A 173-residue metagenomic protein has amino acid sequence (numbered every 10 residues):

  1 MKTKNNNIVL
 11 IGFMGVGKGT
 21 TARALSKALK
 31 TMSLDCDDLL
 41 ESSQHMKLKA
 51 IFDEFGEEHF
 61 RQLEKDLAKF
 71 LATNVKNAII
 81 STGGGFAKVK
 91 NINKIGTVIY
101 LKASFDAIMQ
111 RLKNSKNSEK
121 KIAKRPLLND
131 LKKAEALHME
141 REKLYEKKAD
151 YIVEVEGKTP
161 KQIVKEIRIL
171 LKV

Functional and structural regions predicted by a protein language model:
M1-N5, A28, M139-V173: NTP-dependent small-molecule kinase module
L10: Hydrophobic anchor at the beta1->P-loop junction of P-loop NTPases
F13: P-loop (Walker A) phosphate-binding loop of NTP-binding proteins
G19: Walker A/P-loop
D35-N93: ATP-dependent small-molecule kinase phosphotransfer cores that center on conserved nucleotide phosphate-binding segments
G84-A87, S104-D106, K158: Short glycine-rich anion-binding loops that position phosphate/pyrophosphate groups of nucleotides and phosphorylated
T97-E142: A glycine- and Lys/Arg-enriched "phosphate-lid" helix/loop adjacent to the NTP-binding pocket of small-molecule kinases
